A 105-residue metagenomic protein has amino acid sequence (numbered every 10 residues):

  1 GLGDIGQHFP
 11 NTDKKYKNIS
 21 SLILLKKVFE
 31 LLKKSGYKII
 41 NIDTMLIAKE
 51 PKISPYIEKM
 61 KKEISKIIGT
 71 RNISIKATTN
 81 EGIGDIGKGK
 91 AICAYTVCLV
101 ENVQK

Functional and structural regions predicted by a protein language model:
G1-K66: RNase III-family endoribonuclease catalytic core
I40, E50-E58, K62, K66-G87 (+1 more regions): C-terminal binding/interaction regions
